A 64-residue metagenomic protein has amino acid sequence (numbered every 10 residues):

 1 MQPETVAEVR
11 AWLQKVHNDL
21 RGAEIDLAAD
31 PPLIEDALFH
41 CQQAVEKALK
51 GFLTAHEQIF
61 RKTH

Functional and structural regions predicted by a protein language model:
M1-H64: Terminal alpha-helical segments
